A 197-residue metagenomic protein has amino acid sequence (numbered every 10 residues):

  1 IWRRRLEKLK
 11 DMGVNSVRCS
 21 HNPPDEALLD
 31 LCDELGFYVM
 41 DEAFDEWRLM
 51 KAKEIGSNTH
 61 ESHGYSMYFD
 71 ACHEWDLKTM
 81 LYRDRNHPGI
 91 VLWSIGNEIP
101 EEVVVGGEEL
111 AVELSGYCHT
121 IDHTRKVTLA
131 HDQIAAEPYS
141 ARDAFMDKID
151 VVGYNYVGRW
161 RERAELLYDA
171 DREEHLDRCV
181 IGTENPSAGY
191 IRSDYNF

Functional and structural regions predicted by a protein language model:
I1: Active-site-adjacent "gating/activation" loops or surface patches in catalytic cores
R5-L9, S16-F197: Substrate-binding/catalytic cleft of secreted carbohydrate-active enzymes, primarily glycoside hydrolases
